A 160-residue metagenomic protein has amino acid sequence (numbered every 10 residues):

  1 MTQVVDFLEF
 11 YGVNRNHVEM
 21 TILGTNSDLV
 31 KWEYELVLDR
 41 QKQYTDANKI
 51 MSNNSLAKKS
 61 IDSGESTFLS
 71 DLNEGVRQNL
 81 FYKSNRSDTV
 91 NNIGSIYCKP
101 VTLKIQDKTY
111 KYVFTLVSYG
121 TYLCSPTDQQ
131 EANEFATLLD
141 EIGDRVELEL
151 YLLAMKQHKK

Functional and structural regions predicted by a protein language model:
M1-L38, Q157-K160: Intrinsically disordered, low-complexity terminal regulatory regions
T2-N14, K59, S63, E141 (+1 more regions): Amphipathic alpha-helical regulatory segments at dimerization interfaces that relay allosteric signals between sensory
H17-E19, I96, V113: Extracellular structured ligand-interaction cores
I22-T25, P100-T102, T115-G120: Short loop/turn segments at strand-loop or loop-helix junctions that form parts of catalytic or ligand-binding pockets
G24-N91: Regulatory sensory and allosteric helical modules in signal-transduction proteins and certain transcription factors
D28-W32, K104-Y110: Short, solvent-exposed loop/turn segments that connect beta-strands within catalytic domains and beta-strand-rich
G94-I105: A short, aliphatic-rich beta-strand micro-motif
T109-K160: Juxtadomain coupling helices with adjacent low-complexity linkers
